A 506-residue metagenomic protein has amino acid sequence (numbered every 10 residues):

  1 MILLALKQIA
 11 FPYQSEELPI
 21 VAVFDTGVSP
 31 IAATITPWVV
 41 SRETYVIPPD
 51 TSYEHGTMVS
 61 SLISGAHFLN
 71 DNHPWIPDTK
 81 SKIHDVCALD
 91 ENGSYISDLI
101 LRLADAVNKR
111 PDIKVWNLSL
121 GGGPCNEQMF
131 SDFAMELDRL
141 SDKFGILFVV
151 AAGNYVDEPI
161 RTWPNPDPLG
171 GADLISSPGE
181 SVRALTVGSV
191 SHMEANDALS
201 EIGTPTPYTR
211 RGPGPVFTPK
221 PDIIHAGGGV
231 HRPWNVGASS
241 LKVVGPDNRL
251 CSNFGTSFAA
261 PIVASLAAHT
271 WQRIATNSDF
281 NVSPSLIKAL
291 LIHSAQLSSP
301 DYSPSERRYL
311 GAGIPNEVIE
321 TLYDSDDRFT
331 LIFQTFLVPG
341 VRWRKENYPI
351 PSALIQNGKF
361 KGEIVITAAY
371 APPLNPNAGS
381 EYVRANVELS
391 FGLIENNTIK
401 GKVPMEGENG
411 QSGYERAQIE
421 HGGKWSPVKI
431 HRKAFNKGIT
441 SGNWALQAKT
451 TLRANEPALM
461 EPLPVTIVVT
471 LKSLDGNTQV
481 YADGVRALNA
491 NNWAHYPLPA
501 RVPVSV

Functional and structural regions predicted by a protein language model:
M1-P12: Autoinhibitory propeptides
A10-R42, V46-I96, G145, E158 (+4 more regions): Subtilisin-like serine protease catalytic core
A22, T26-R42, V190-A260: Catalytic-core environment of secreted peptidases
I63, I223, G228-P300: Hydrolase catalytic cores
A88-S177, C251-F254, F258-A259: Substrate-binding/access-modulating region of protease and related hydrolase catalytic domains
R308-E395: Secreted peptidase-domain scaffold signal
Y382-N396, F435, T440-V506: C-terminal edge strands of extracellular/lumenal beta-sandwich accessory domains
N397-S441, R453-N455: Extended, solvent-exposed segments with strong compositional bias
